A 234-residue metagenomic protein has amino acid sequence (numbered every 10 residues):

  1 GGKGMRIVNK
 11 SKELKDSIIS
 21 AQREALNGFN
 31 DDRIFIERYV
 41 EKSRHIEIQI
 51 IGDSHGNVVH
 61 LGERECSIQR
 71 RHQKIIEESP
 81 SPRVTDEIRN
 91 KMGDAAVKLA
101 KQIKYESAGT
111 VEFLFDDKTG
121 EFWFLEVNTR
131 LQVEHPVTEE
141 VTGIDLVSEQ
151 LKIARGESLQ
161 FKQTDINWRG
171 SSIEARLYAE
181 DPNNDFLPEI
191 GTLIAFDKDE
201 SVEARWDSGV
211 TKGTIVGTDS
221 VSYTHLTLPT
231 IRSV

Functional and structural regions predicted by a protein language model:
G1, M5-L226, R232: ATP-dependent carboxylate activation and anion-phosphoryl transfer catalytic cores that bind Mg-ATP to form
